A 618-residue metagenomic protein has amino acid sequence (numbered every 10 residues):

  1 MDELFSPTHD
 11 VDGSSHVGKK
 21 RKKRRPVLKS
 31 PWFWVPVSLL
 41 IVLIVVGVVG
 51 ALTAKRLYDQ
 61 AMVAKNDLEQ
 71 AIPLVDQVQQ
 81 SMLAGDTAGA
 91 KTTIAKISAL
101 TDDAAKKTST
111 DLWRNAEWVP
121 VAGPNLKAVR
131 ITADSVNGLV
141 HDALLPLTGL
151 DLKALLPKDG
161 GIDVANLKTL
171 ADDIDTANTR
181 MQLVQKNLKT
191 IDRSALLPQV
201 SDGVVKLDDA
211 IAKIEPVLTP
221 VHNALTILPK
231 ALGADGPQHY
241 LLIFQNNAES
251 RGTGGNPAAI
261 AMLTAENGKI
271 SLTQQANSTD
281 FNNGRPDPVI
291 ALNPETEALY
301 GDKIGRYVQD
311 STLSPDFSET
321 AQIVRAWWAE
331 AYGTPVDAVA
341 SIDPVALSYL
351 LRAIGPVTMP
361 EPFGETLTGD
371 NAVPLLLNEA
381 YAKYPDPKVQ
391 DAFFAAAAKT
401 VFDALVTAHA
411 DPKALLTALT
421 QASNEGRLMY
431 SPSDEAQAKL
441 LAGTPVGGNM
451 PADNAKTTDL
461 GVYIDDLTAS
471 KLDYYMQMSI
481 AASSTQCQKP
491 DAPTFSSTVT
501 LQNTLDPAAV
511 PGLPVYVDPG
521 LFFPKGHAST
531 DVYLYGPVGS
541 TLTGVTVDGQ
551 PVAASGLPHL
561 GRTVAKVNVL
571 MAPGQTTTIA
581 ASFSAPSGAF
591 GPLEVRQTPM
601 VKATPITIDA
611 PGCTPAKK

Functional and structural regions predicted by a protein language model:
D2-D12, K22-V37, V49-T607, G612-K617: Non-catalytic, solvent-exposed segments at the cell envelope interface
G18-K19: Amphipathic, hydrophobic N-terminal targeting peptides for secretion and organelle import
